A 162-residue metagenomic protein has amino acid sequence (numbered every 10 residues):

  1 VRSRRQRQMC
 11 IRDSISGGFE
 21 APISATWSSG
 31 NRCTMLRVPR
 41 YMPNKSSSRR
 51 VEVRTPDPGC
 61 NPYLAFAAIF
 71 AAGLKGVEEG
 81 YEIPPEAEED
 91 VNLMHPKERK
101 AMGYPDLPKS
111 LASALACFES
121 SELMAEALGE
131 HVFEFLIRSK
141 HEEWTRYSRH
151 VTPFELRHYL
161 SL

Functional and structural regions predicted by a protein language model:
V1, S24-T26, P43, R149-T152: Homeobox/homeodomain signature
V1-I11: Single conserved hydrophobic/aromatic residue that forms the stacking wall/gate of nucleotide- or nucleobase-binding
R5, F70-L74, Y81, E119-A125 (+1 more regions): Structural signal for hydrophobic packing residues in well-ordered secondary-structure cores of soluble enzyme domains
R12-A101: C-terminal catalytic subdomain
E89-L162: Acidic, glycine-enriched catalytic cores built around paired aspartates
